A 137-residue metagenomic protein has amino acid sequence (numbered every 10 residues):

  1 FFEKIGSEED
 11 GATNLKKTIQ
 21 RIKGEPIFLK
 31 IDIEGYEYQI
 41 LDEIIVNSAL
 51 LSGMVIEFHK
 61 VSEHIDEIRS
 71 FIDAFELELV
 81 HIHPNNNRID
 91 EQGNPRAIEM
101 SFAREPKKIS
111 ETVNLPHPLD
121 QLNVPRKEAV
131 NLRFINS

Functional and structural regions predicted by a protein language model:
F1-K4: Active-site regions of enzymes building and remodeling cell-envelope glycoconjugates
G6-S7, E34: Adenine-nucleotide cofactor-binding loop residues
E9-E25, G53, K60-S137: Rossmann-like AdoMet/SAM-dependent catalytic core
K16, E37-V46: Distinct, well-ordered alpha-helical segments
I22, I44-L51: Short, conserved loop/helix-junction motifs that constitute active-site signature segments in enzyme catalytic cores
L29-Y36: Switch II (G3) loop of P-loop NTPases
K30, V55-E57: Short beta-strand segments
E34, F58-H59: Short strand-turn motif at the edge of the Rossmann-like AdoMet-binding core
